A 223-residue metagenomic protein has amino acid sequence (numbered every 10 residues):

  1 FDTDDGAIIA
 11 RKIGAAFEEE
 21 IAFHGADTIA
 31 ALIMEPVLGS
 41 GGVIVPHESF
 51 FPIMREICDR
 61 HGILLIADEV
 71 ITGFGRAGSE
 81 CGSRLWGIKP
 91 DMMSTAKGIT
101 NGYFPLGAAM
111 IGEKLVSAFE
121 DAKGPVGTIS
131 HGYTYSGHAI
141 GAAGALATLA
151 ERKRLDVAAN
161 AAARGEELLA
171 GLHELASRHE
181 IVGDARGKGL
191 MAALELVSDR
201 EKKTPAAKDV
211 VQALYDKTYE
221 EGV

Functional and structural regions predicted by a protein language model:
F1-V223: Conserved N-terminal phosphate-binding loop of PLP-dependent enzymes in the Aspartate aminotransferase
